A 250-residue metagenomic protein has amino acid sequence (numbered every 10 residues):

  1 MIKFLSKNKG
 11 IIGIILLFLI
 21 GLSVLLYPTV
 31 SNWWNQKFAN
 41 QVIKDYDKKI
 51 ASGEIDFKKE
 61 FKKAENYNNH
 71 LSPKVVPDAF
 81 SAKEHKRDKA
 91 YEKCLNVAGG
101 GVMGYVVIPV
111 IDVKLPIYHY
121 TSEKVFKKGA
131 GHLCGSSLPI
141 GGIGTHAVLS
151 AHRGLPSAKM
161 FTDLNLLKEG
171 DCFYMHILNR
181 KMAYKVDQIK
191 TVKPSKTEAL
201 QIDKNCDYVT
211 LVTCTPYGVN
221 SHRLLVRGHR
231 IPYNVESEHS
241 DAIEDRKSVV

Functional and structural regions predicted by a protein language model:
M1-K7: N-terminal Lys/Arg-rich, disordered targeting/topogenic segments
N8-S248: Solvent-exposed, non-transmembrane regions of membrane-associated and secreted proteins
